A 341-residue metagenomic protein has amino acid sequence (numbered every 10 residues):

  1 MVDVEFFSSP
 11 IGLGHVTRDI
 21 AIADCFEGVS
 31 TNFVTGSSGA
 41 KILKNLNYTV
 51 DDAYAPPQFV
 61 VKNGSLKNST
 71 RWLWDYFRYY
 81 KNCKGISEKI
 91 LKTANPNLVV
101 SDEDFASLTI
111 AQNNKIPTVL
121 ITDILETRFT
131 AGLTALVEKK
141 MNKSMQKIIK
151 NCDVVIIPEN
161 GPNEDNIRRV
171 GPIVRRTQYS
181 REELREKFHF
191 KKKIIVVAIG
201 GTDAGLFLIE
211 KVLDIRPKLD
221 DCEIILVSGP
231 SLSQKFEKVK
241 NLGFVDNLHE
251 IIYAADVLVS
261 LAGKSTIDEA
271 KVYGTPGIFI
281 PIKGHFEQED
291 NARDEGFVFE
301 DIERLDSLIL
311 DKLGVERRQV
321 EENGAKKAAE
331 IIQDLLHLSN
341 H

Functional and structural regions predicted by a protein language model:
F7-I20, I42, D203-F207: A short, glycine/small-residue-rich beta-strand->loop->alpha-helix junction that serves as a flexible
S8-P10, N32-Y80: Conserved nucleotide-sugar phosphate-binding/catalytic loop shared by glycosyltransferases and other
A23, R181-V257: Donor-nucleotide binding loops and adjacent catalytic segments primarily of GT-B fold Leloir glycosyltransferases
L66-L98, F105-A106: Conserved nucleotide-sugar donor-binding subdomain of glycosyltransferases
V100-D102, L120, N247-D290: A donor-sugar binding/catalytic signature common to diverse glycosyltransferases and related nucleotide-sugar
T130, A135-D203: A nucleotide-sugar donor-handling region in carbohydrate enzymes
L136, K240, V272-K312: Nucleotide-sugar donor-binding patch of glycosyltransferase catalytic domains
S307-D311, E321-H341: C-terminal alpha-helical cap of glycosyltransferases
